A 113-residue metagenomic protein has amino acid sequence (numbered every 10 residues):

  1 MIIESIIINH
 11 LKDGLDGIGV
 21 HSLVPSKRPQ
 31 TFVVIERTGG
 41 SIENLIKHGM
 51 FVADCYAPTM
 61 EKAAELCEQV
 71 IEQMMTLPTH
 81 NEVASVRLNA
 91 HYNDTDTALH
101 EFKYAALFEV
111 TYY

Functional and structural regions predicted by a protein language model:
M1-D13, K27, T38-H48, V86-Y113: Short, charged interaction patches at domain edges and termini
M1-E43, E61, E65-E72, L77-N81: Small/polar-rich, solvent-exposed N-terminal microdomains that initiate assembly or binding
H21, V34-E36, D54, L107-T111: Residues in well-ordered beta-strands of folded domains
L45-P58: Short glycine-rich, basic-tinged beta-strand/loop micro-motifs
P58, L77, T111-Y113: Beta-hairpin (beta-strand-turn-beta-strand) motif
